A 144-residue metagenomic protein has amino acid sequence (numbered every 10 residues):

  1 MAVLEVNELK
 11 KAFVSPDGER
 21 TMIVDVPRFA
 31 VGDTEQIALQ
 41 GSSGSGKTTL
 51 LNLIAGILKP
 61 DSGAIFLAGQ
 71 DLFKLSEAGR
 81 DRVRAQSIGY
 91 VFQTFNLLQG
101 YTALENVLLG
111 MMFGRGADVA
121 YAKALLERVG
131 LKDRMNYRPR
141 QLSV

Functional and structural regions predicted by a protein language model:
V14-D17, L108-A120, R128: ABC-type ATPase nucleotide-binding domains, specifically the catalytic core motifs of the NBD
D17-T21, L72-G89: ABC ATPase NBD coupling module
Q40-S42: The feature captures the beta-strand-to-loop junction immediately N-terminal to the Walker
A55: Helix-to-loop junction immediately C-terminal to a conserved catalytic motif
G63-D71: Conserved ABC transporter NBD signature motif
Q70-D71, A117-R134: Conserved ABC ATPase "signature" region
L98-L109: Short coil-to-helix segment of the ABC ATPase nucleotide-binding domain corresponding to the Q-loop/switch region
Y137-V144: Conserved ABC ATPase signature
